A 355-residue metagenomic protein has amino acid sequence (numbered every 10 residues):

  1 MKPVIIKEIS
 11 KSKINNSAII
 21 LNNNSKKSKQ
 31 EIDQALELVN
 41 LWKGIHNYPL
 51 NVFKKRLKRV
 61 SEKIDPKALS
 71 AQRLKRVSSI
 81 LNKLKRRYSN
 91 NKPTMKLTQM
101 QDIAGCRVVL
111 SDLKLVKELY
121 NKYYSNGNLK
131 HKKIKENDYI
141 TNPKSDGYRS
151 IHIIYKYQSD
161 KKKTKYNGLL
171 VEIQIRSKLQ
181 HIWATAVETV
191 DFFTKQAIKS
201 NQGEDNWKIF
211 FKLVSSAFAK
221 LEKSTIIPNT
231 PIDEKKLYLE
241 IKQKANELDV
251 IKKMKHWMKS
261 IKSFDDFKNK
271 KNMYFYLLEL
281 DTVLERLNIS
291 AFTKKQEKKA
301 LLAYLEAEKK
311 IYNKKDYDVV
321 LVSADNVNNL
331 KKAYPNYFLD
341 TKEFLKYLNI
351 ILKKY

Functional and structural regions predicted by a protein language model:
M1-K43, Y166-F275: An acidic, glycine-/histidine-flanked metal-binding catalytic module
I32-N90, R286-I289: Surface-exposed, low-hydrophobicity interaction/linker segments
S89-Q101, L278, A307-I311: Short, flexible, solvent-exposed loop/turn segments with mixed acidic/basic and small polar residues
S111-L115: Helix N-cap motif at beta-to-alpha junctions
Y123, L129-K162: Short Gly/Thr-rich strand-loop-strand
L287-K295, V322: A short, exposed loop/beta-hairpin motif centered on an aromatic-Gly-Thr core
Q296-Y312: A short, charged, amphipathic alpha-helix used as a generic interaction element across diverse proteins
K314-K353: Short, mixed-charge low-complexity intrinsically disordered segments
